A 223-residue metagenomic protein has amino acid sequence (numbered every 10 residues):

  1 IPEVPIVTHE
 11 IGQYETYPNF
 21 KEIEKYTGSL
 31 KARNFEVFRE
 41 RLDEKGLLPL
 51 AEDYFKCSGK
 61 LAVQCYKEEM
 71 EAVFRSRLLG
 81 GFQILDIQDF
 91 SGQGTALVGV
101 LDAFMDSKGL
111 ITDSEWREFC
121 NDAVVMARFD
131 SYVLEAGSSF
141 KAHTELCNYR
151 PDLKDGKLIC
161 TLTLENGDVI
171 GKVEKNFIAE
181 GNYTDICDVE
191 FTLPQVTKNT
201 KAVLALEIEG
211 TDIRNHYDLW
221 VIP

Functional and structural regions predicted by a protein language model:
I1-L164, I170, G181: Substrate-binding clefts and catalytic carboxylate motifs of secreted carbohydrate-active enzymes
L146, L162, F191-L193, I208: Hydrophobic beta-strand positions in extracellular immunoglobulin-like domains
D168-T197: Intrinsically disordered, low-complexity Pro/Gly/Ser/Thr-rich segments with frequent PxxP/GP/PP motifs and embedded
I178, T211-P223: Short beta-strand elements
D188, A205-E207, D218: A general secondary-structure boundary signal
N199-G210: Short, aromatic- and glycine-rich surface loops/edge beta-strands on solvent-exposed regions
